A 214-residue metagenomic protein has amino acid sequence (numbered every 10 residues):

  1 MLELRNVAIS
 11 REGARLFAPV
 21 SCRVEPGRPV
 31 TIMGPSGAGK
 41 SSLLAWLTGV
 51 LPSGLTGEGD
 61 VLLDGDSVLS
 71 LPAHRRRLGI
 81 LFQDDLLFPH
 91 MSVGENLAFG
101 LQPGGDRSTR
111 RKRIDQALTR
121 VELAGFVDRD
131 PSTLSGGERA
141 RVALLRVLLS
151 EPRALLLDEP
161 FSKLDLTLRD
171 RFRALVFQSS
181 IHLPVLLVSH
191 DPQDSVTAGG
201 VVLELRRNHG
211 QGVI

Functional and structural regions predicted by a protein language model:
P52, P72, M91-R111, R120: ABC-type ATPase nucleotide-binding domains, specifically the catalytic core motifs of the NBD
D66-F82, P103: ABC ATPase NBD coupling module
S108-F126, F177: Conserved ABC ATPase "signature" region
D130-L134, E138: Conserved ABC ATPase signature
L149-R153: A short, proline-enriched helix->beta-strand linker immediately N-terminal to the Walker B motif in ABC-type P-loop
L155-E159: Catalytic Walker B motif of ABC-type/P-loop ATPase nucleotide-binding domains
R169-I181: Helical segment within the ABC ATPase nucleotide-binding domain
